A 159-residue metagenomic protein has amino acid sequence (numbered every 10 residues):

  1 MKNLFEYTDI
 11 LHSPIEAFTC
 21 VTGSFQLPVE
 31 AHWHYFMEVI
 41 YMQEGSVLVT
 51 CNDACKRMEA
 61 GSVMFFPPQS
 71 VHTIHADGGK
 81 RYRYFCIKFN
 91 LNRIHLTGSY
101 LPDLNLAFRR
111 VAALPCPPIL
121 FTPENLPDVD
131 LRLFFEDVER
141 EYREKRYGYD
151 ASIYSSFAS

Functional and structural regions predicted by a protein language model:
K2-F18, H75-R143: A hydrophobic/aromatic-rich effector-binding and dimerization subdomain of bacterial HTH-type transcriptional regulators
A17-H34: Conserved short histidine dyad/triad with adjacent acidic residue
H32-V49, F65: Short, conserved beta-strand element in jelly-roll/cupin
V49-T50, F66, H72-G79: Short beta-strand His + acidic residue motifs that chelate non-heme Fe in jelly-roll/DSBH and cupin folds
D53-P68: Short acidic-glycine-tyrosine-enriched beta hairpin
L126-V129, Y142-A158: All-alpha amphipathic helical-bundle segments outside canonical DNA-binding/catalytic cores that form hydrophobic
